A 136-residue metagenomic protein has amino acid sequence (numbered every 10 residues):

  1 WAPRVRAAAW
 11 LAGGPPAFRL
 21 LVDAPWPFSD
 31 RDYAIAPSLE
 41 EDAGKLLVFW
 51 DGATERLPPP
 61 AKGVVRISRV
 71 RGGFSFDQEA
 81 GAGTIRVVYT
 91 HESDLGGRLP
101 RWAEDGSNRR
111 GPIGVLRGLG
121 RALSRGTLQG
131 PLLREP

Functional and structural regions predicted by a protein language model:
W1-P136: Eukaryotic helix-grip
